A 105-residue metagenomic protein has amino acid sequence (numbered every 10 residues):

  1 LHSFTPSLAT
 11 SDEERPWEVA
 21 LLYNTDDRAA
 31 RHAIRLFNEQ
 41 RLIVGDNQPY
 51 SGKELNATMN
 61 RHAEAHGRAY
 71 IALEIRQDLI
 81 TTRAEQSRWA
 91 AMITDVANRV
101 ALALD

Functional and structural regions predicted by a protein language model:
L1-I80: Catalytic cores of processing enzymes, dominated by hydrolases/peptidases, characterized by acidic/His-rich
T82-D105: His/Asp/Glu-rich mid-to-C-terminal helical/loop segments that flank catalytic regions of hydrolases
